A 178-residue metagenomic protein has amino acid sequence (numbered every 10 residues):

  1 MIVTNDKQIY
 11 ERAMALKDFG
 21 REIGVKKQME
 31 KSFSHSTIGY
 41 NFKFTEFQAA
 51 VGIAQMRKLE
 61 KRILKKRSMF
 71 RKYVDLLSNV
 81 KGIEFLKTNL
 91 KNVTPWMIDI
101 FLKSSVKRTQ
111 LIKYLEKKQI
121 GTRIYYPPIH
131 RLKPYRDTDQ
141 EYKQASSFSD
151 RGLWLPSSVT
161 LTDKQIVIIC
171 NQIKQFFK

Functional and structural regions predicted by a protein language model:
M1-I2: Glycine-rich phosphate-binding loop of ATP-grasp-fold ATP-dependent ligases
N5-K178: PLP-dependent aminotransferase class I/II
